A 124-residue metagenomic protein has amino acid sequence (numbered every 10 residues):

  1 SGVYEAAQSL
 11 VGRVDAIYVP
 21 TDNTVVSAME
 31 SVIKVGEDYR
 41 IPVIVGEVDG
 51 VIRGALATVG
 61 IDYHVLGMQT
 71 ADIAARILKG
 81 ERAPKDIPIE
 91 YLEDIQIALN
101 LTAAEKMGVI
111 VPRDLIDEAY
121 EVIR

Functional and structural regions predicted by a protein language model:
S1-R124: Short hydrophobic alpha-helices and adjacent helix-cap/hinge residues
